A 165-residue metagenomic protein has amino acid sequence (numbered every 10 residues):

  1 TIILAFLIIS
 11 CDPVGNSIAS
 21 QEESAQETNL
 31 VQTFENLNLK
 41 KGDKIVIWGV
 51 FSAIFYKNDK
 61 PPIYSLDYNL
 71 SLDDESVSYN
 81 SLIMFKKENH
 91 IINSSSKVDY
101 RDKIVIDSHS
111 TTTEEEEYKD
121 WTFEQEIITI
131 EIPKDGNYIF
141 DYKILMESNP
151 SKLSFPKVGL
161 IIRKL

Functional and structural regions predicted by a protein language model:
T1-C11: Sec-dependent bacterial lipoprotein signal peptides
C11-L165: Acidic, Ser/Thr/Pro
